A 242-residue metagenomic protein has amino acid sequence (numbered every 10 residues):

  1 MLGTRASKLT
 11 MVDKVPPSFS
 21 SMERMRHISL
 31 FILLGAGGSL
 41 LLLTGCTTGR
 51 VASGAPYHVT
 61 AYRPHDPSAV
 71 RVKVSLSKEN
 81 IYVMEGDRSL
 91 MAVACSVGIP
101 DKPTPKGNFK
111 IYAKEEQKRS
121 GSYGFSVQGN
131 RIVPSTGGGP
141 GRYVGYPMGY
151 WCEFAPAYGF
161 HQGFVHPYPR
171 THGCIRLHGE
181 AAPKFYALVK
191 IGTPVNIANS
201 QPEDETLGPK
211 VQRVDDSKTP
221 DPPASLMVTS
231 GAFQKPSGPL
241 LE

Functional and structural regions predicted by a protein language model:
L2-T4: Low-complexity, intrinsically disordered Ser/Thr/Pro- and acidic-rich segments
S20-L33: Bacterial N-terminal signal peptides that target proteins for export
I32-L42: Bacterial N-terminal signal peptides
C46, V51, R119, F125-E242: Exported/periplasmic cell-wall-interacting domains
C46-S120, G124, G137-G141, G149: Cell wall/extracellular polymer interaction/catalysis modules
